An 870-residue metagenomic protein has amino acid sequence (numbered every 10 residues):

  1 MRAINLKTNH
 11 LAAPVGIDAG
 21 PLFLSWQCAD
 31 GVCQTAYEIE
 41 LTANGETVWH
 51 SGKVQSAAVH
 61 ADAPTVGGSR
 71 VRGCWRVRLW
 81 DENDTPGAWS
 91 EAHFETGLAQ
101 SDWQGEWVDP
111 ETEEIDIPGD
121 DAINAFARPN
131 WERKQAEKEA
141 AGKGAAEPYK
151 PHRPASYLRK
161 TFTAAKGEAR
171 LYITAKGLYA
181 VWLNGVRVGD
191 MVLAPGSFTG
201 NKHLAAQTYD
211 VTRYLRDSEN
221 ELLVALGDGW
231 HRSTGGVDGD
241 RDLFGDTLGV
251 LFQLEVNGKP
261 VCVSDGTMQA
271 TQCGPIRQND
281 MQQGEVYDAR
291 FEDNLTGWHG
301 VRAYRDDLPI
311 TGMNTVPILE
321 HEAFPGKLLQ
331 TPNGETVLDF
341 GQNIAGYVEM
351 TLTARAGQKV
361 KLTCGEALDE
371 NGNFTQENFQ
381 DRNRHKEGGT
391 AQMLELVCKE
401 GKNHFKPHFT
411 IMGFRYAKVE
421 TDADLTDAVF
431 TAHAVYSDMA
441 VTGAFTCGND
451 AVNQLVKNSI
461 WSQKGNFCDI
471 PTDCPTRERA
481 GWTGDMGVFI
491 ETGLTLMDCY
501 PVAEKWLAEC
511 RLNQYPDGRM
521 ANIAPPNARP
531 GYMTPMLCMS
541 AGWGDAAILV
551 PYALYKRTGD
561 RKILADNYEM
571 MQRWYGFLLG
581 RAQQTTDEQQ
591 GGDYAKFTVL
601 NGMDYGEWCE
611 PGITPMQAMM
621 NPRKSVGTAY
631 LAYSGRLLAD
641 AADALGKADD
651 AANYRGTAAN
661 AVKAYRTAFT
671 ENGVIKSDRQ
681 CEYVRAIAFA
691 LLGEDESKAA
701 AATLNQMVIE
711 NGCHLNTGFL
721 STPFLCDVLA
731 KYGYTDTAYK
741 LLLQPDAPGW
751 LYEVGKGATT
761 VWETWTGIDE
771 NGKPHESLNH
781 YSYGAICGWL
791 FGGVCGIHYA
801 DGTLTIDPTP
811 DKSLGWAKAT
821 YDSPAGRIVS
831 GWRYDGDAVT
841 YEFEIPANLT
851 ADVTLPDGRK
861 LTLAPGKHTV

Functional and structural regions predicted by a protein language model:
M1-T476, G484-D485, C499-E504, A521-A528 (+3 more regions): Extracellular/oxidizing-compartment recognition motifs
P86-A88, R232-G235, K259-S264, V502-A503 (+9 more regions): Acidic/polar loop patches that form or flank catalytic/metal-binding clefts of enzymes that bind anionic ligands
A146-R153, R170-Y172, G196-G200, D210-T212 (+18 more regions): Alpha-helix capping and helix-loop boundary segments enriched in small/acidic/polar residues
A169-I173, Y347-E366, E420, G484-Q514 (+5 more regions): Alpha-helical support elements that line or immediately flank enzyme active sites and cofactor-binding pockets
G177-L178, V256, P260-Q272, Y416 (+5 more regions): Active-site acid/base region of carbohydrate-active enzymes
D246, L251, T267-F291, T311-E322 (+3 more regions): Non-catalytic C-terminal accessory modules of carbohydrate-active enzymes
D280, G284-D288, E478, L496 (+6 more regions): C-terminal capping/lid segments that line or modulate ligand- or cofactor-binding pockets
